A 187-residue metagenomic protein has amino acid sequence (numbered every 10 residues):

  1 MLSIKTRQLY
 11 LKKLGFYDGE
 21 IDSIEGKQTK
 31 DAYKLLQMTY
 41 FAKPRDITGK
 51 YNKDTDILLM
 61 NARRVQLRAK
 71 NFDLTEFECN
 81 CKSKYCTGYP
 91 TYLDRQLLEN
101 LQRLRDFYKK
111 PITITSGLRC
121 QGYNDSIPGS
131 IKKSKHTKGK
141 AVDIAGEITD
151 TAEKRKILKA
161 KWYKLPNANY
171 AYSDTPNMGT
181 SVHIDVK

Functional and structural regions predicted by a protein language model:
M1-K5, L9-N61: Short acidic, glycine/serine/threonine-rich helix-capping segments at coil-helix boundaries
L14, N100-Y108, K156-L165: Generic non-transmembrane alpha-helical segments
D18-I21, P44-I47, S83-D94, D143-E147 (+1 more regions): Second-shell loop/turn segments in exported
E20-I21, R45-I47, K110-L118, N167-T175: Surface-exposed patches in mature extracellular/periplasmic domains of secreted proteins
Y51, S116-L118, G146-I148: A mature extracytoplasmic/lumenal domain signature
A62-K109: Active-site acidic/histidine clusters and adjacent loop/turn architecture that either coordinate catalytic ions
L101-G129: Extended, low-complexity, intrinsically disordered C-terminal regulatory tails of eukaryotic serine/threonine kinases
S130-K187: Catalytic cores and adjacent binding grooves of peptidoglycan-active enzymes
